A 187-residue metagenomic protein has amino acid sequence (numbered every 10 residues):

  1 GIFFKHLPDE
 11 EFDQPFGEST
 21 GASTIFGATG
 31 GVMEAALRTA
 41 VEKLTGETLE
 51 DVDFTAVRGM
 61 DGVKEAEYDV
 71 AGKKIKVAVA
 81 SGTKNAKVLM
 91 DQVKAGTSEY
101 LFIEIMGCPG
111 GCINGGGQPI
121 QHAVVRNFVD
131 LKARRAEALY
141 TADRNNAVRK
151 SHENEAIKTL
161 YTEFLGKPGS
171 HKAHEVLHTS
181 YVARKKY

Functional and structural regions predicted by a protein language model:
G1-Y187: Iron-sulfur (Fe-S) cluster-binding modules
